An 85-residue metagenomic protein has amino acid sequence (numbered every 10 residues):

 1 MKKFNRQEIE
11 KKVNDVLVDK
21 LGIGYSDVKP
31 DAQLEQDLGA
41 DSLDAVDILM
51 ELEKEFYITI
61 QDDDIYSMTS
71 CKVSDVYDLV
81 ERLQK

Functional and structural regions predicted by a protein language model:
K2-A40, L49-M50, K54-K85: Phosphopantetheine-dependent thiolation modules in NRPS/PKS and related acyl-activating systems
D44: Two-component histidine kinase catalytic core, primarily the HATPase_c
